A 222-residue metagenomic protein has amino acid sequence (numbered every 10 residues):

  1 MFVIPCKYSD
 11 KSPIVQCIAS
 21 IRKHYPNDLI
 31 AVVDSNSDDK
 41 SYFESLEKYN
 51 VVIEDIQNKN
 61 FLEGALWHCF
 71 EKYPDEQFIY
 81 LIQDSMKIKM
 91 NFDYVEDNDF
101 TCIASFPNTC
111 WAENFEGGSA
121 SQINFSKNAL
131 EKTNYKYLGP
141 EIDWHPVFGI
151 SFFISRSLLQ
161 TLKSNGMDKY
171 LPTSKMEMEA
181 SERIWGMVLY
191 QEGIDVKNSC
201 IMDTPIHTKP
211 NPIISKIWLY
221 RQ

Functional and structural regions predicted by a protein language model:
M1-P5, I21, L29-V32: Hydrophobic targeting segments
S9-H24: Short, well-formed alpha-helical segments that are part of the catalytic scaffolds of diverse glycosyltransferases
D10-P13, D38-F43, N91: Short, charged/polar "capping" segments at the starts of alpha-helices and the immediately preceding loops
D34-K40, S85-M86: Short, polar loop motifs at secondary-structure junctions
D38-D75: Active-site-proximal specificity loops/subdomain of glycosyltransferases
E76-K89: Short beta-strand-to-loop acidic/aromatic patch adjacent to the donor-nucleotide binding site
I88-Y170: Conserved catalytic core of nucleotide-sugar-dependent glycosyltransferases
R156-Q222: C-terminal catalytic/acceptor-binding lobe
